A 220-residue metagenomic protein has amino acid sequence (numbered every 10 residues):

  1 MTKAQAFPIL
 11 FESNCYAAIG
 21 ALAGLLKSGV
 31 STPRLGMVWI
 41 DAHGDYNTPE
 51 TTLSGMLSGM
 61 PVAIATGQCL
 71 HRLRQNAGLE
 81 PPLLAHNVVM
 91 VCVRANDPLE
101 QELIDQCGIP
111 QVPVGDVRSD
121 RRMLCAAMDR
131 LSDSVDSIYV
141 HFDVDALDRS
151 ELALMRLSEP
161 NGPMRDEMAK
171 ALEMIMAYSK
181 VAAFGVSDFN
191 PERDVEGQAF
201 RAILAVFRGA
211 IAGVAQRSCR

Functional and structural regions predicted by a protein language model:
M1-L10, A17, A21, S28-T32 (+1 more regions): Catalytic cores of soluble, metal-dependent hydrolases
T2-K3, F7-N76, Y178-A182: Active-site histidine-anchored catalytic micro-motif
G36-V38, V89, I138-V140: Conserved beta-strand elements of the Class I
W39-A42, T66, C92-A95, P113-G115 (+1 more regions): Short, structured patches in soluble enzyme cores that scaffold and shape functional sites
N47, N96-P98, P191-R193: Active-site environment of divalent metal-dependent phosphoester hydrolases
P49-T52, E102, Q198: Short aromatic-enriched loop/helix-cap "lid" or pocket-rim segments at secondary-structure transitions that line
G55-A85, V89-P98, S119-R122: Active-site glycine-rich loop that binds ribose-phosphate moieties when present
V93-I109: Glycine/proline-rich, flexible active-site/cofactor-binding loop segments that harbor closely spaced acidic
